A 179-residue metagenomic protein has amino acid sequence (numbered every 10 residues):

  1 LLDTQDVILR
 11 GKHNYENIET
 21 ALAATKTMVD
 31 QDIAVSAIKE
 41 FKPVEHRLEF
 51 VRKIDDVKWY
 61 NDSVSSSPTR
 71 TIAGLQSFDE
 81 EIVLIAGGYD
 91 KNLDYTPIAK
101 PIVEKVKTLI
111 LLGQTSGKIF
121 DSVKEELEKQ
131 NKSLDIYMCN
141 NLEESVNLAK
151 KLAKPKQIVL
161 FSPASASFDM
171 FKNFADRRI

Functional and structural regions predicted by a protein language model:
L1, D176-I179: Short, intrinsically disordered, charge-balanced linker/junction segments flanking boundaries in proteins
L2-T108: Nucleotide phosphate-binding/pyrophosphate-handling subdomain across enzymes that bind or process nucleotide phosphates
R70, K118-S122, M170: Phosphate- and divalent-cation-binding pockets in alpha/beta enzyme and binding domains that engage nucleotide-derived
I98-Q157: C-terminal helical cap/extension that packs against the catalytic core of soluble nucleotide-cofactor enzymes
L160-A164: Short beta-strands and strand-loop turn motifs
F168-A175: Glycine/threonine-rich flexible loop motifs
